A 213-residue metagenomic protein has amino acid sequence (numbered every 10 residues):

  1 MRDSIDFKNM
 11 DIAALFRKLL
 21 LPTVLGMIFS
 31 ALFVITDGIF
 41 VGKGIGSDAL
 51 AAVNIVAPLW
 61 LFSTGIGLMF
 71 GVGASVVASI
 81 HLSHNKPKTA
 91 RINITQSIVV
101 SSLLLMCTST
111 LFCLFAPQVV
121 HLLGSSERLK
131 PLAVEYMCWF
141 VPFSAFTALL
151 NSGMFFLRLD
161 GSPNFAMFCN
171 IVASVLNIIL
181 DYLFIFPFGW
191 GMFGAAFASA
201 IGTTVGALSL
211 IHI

Functional and structural regions predicted by a protein language model:
M1-T23, A78-A145, P187-I211: Short alpha-helical transmembrane segments in multi-pass integral membrane proteins
A13-L32, T36, L59-I66, P142 (+1 more regions): Residue-level signal for short hydrophobic patches within transmembrane helices of multi-pass membrane transporters
T23, M27, I39, V76 (+4 more regions): Transmembrane alpha-helix boundary and packing residues in multipass membrane permease domains and related
V41-L61, R128-L132, M192-F197: Interfacial/gating helices of multi-pass transporter permease domains
L50-T110, T147-A166: Small-residue-rich hydrophobic transmembrane alpha-helices
F62, N177-D181, A207-L210: Hydrophobic transmembrane alpha-helices of multi-pass small-molecule transporters
K88, S101, F156-Y182, F193 (+1 more regions): Alpha-helical transmembrane segments of multi-pass membrane transporters/permeases
